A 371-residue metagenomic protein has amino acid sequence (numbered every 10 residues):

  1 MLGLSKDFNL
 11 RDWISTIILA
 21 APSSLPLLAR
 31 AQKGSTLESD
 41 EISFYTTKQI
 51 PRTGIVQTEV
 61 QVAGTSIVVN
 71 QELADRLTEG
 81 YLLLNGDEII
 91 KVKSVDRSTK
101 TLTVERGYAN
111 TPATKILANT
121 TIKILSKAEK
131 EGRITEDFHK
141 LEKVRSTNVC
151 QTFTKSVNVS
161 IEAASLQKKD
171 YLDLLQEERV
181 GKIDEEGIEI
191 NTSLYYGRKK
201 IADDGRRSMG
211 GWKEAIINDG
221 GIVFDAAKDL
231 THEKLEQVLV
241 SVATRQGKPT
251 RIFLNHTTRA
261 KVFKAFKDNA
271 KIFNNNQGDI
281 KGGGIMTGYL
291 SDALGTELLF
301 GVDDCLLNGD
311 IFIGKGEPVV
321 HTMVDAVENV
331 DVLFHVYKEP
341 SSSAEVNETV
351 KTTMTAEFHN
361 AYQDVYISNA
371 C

Functional and structural regions predicted by a protein language model:
M1-L25, Q32-F44, L166-D173, S208-V223 (+1 more regions): Sequence/fold signature of self-assembling virion shell proteins
L2-T114: Autoprocessing Asn-cyclization modules and mimics
Y45-T47, A63, V68-E72, K93 (+7 more regions): A structural detector for beta-sheet-dominated domains
T53, T58, V62-T65, G80 (+5 more regions): Glycine-centered loop/turn motifs
Q71-D75, G86-V159: Small/polar beta-strand repeat architecture
K143-K234: Alpha-helical scaffold segments that mediate packing/assembly in large oligomeric complexes
E186-G197, T244-K248, A270-N274: Long amphipathic alpha-helical segments
D204-I272: Extended, solvent-exposed, turn-rich assembly/linker loops in the middle of proteins
